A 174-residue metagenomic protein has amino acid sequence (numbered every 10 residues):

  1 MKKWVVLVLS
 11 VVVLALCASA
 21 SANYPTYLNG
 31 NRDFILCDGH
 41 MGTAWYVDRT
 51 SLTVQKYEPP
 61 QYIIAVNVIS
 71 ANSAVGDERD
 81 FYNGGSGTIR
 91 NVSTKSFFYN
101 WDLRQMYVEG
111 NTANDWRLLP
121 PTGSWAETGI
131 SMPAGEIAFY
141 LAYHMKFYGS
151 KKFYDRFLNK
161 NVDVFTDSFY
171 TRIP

Functional and structural regions predicted by a protein language model:
M1-W4: Positively charged n-region of N-terminal signal peptides that target proteins for export
V6-V11: Sec-dependent N-terminal signal peptides
A15-S19: N-terminal signal peptide c-region/cleavage motif recognized by signal peptidases
A20-S93, F98-P174: N-terminal secretory-pathway/extracellular module detecting exported/lumenal segments and adjacent signal-anchor/first
